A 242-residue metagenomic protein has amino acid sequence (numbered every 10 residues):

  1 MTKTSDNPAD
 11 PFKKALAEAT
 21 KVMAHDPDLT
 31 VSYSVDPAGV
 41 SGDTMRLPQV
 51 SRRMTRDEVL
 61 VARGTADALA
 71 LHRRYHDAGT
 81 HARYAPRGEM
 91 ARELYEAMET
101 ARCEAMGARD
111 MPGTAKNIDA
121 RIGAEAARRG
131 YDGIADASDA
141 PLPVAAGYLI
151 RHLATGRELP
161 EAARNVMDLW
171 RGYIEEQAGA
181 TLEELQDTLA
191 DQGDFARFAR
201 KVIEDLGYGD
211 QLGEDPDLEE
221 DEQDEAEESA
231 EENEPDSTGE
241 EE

Functional and structural regions predicted by a protein language model:
M1-D187, A199: Basic/hydrophobic alpha-helical interface regions
A154-E242: Extended, regular secondary-structure scaffolds
